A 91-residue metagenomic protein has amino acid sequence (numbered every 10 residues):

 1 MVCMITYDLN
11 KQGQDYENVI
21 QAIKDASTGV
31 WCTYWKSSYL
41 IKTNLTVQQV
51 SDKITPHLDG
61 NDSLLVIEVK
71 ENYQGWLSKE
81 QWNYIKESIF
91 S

Functional and structural regions predicted by a protein language model:
M1-W35, L40-L45: Extended, hydrophobic alpha-helical segments
G13, Q48, G75: Loop/helix-junction capping segments adjacent to catalytic residues or to phosphate/diphosphate-binding pockets
N18, Q49, E80-Y84: Exposed alpha-helical structural elements
N18-D25, V50-L58: Short amphipathic alpha-helices in soluble, non-transmembrane regions that often serve as interface/regulatory elements
D25, N44, I54, K79 (+1 more regions): Alpha-helix boundary/interfacial micro-motifs
S37-L40, D52-P56, G60, E68-V69: Basic nucleic-acid-binding interfaces
L58-S91: C-terminal structural segments of small proteins and small subunits
